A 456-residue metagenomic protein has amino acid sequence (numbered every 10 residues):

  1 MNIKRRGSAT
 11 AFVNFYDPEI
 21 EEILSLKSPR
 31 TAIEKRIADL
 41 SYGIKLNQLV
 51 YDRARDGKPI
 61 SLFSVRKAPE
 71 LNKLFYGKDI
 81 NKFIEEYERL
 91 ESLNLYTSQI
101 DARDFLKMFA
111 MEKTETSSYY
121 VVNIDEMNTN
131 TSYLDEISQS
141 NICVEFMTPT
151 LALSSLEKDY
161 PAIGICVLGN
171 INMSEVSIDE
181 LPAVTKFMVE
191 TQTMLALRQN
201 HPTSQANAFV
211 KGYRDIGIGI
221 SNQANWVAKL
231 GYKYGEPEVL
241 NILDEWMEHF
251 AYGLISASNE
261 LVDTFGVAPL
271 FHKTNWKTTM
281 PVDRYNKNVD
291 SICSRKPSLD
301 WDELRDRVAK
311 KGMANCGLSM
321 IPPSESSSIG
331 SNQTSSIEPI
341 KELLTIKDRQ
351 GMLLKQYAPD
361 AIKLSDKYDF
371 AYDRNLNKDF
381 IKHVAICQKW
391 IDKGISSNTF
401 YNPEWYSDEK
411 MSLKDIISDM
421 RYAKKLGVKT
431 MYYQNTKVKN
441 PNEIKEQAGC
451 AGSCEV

Functional and structural regions predicted by a protein language model:
M1-N2, E112-V210, I220-V227, Q333-S336 (+2 more regions): Function-dense linear segments that define catalytic or interfacial modules in macromolecule-processing proteins
M1-R103, M111, M194, G351-G394: Conserved catalytic alpha/beta cores of large enzymes that bind or transform nucleotide phosphates and polynucleotides
M1-R36, L40, N94-S155, E303-I340: Internal mixed beta-strand/loop scaffold within catalytic domains of large alpha/beta enzymes
N2-A11, R30-R36, E91-Q99, S174-E180 (+2 more regions): Inter-helical turn/loop segments and adjacent helix faces that build the functional surface of alpha-helical bundle
A11-I20, R66-K73, N123-E136, Q205-I216 (+6 more regions): A glycine-rich phosphate-binding loop feature that marks nucleotide/adenosyl-phosphate handling sites
P18-I20, S28-P29, K67, Y119 (+11 more regions): Short, glycine-/Ser/Thr-/acidic-enriched flexible segments
M147-L151, Q192, A196-L197, D283 (+3 more regions): Catalytic alpha/beta core of large soluble enzyme barrels
T185-N207, K233-S324, S396: Internal maturation/activation junctions in enzymes
